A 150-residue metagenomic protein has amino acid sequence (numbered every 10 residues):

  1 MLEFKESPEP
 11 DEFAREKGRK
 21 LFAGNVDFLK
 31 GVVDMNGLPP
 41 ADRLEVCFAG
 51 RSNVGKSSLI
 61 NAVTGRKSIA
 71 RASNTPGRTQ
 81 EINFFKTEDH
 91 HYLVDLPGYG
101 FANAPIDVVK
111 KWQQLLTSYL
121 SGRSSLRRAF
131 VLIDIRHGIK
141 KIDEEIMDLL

Functional and structural regions predicted by a protein language model:
M1-N103, D107: Conserved G1/Walker A P-loop phosphate-binding module
H91, K110-L150: Conserved C-terminal guanine-recognition region of P-loop GTPase G domains, centered on the G4
